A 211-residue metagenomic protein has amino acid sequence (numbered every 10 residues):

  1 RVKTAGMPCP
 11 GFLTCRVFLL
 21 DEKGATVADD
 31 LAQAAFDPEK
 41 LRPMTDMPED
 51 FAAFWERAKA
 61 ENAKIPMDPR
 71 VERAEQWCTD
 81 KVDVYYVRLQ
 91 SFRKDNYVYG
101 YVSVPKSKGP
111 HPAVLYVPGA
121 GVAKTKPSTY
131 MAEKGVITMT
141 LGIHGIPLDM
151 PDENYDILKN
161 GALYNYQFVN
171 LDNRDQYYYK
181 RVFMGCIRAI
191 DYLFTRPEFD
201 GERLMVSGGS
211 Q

Functional and structural regions predicted by a protein language model:
R1-K40: Beta-strand-enriched, solvent-exposed domains that form extended recognition/catalytic surfaces
A34-R70: Low-complexity, Pro/Ser/Thr- and charge-rich linker/hinge segments at domain boundaries
E61-K108: N-terminal cap/lid segment of alpha/beta-hydrolase-fold proteins
V114-Y116, T138: Hydrophobic beta-strand anchors of alpha/beta hydrolase catalytic cores
V117-V122: Active-site glycine-rich loops that stabilize anionic/oxyanionic intermediates across multiple enzyme folds
A123-M184, Y192: Cap/lid segment of the alpha/beta-hydrolase catalytic domain
F199-S210: Alpha/beta-hydrolase fold nucleophile elbow
